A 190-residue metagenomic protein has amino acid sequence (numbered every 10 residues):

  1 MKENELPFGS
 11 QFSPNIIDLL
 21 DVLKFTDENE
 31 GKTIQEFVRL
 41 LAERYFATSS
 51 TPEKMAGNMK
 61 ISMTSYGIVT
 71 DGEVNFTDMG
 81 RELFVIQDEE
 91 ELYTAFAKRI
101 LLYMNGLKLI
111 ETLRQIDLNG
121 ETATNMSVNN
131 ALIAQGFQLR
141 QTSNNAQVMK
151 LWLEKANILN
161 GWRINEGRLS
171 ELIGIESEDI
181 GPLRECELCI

Functional and structural regions predicted by a protein language model:
M1-I190: Donor-sugar nucleotide-binding helix/loop cap in glycosyltransferases
